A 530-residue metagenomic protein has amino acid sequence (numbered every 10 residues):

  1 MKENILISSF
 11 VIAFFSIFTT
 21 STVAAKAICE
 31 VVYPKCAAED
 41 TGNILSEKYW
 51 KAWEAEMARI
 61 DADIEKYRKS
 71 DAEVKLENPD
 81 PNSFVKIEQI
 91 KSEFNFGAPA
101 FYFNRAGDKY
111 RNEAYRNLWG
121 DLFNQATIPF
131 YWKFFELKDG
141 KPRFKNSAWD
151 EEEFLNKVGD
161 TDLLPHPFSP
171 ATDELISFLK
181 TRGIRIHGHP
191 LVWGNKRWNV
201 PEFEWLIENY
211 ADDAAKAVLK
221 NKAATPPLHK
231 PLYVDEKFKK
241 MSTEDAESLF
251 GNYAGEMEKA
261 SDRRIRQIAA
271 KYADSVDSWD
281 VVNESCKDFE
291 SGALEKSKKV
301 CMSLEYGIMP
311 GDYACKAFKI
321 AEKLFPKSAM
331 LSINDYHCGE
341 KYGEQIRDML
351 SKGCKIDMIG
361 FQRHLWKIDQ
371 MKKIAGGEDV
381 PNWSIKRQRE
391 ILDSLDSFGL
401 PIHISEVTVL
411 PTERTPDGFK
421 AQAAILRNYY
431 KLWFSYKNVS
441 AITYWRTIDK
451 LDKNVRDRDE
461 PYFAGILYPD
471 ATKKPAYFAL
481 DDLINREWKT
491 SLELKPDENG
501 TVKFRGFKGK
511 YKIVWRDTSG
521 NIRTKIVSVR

Functional and structural regions predicted by a protein language model:
S9-T19: Bacterial N-terminal signal peptides
K26-R105, Q125, L137-K145, H187 (+4 more regions): Beta-strand-rich domain onsets/edges
P34-W50, L206, A211, A215-A224 (+7 more regions): Aromatic-rich peripheral "rim/lid" segments of glycoside hydrolase catalytic domains that contact and position glycan
V74, A126, I268, W279 (+3 more regions): Conserved, mostly hydrophobic/aromatic
P99-F103, Y131, L191-W193, V281-E284 (+4 more regions): Active-site beta-loop-alpha junctions enriched in small/polar residues
D108-D121, K503-K512: Short Pro-Gly-centered beta-turn/loop motif in secreted/extracellular proteins
F123, F130-E244, S248, K259-A260 (+4 more regions): Aromatic-lined substrate-binding rim segments of carbohydrate-active enzymes
P165-R185, S297-R414, K431-V439, L467 (+1 more regions): Glycoside hydrolase catalytic-domain groove-lining segments
